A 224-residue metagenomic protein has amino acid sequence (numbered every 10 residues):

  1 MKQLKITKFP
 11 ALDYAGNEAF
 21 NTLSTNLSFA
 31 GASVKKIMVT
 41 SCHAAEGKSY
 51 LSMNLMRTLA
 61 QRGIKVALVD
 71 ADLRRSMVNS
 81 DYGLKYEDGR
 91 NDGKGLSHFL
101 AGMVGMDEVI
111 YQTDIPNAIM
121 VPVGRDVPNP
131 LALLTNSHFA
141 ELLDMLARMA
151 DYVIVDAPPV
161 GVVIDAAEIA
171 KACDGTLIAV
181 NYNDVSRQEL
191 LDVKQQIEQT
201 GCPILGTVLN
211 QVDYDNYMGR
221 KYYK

Functional and structural regions predicted by a protein language model:
M1-S33, Q188-K224: C-terminal lobe/tail of nucleotide-utilizing enzymes
K2-N17, N21, T25-S28, A32 (+3 more regions): P-loop/Walker-type NTP enzyme "switch/lid" segment
M38-T40, V69, P122-V123, V155-D156 (+2 more regions): Conserved beta-strand segments of the P-loop GTPase G domain that flank and frequently precede/overlap
Y50-L51, L55: Hydrophobic positions on the alpha1 helix immediately C-terminal to the Walker A/P-loop
L59: Aromatic pocket-lining residues of Rossmann-like dinucleotide-binding sites
I64, D151, C202: Short phosphate-binding/catalytic loops that engage adenosine nucleotides
L73-R75, P159, D213: Short, glycine/acidic-enriched loop or turn micro-motifs at the edges of active sites
M145-D151, V160-N183: Inter-motif core of Ras-like GTPase G domains
